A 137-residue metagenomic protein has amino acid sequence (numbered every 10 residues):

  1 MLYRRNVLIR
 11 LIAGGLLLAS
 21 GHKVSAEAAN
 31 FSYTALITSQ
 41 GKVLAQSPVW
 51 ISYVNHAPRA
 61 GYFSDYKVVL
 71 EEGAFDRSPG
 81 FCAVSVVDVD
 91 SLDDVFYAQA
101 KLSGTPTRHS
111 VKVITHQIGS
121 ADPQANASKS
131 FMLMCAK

Functional and structural regions predicted by a protein language model:
M1-R4: N-terminal secretory signal peptides that target proteins for export/translocation
V7-L8: N-terminal export leaders
L11, G15-L16: N-terminal soluble segments of membrane proteins
L17-V24: C-terminal segment of classical bacterial N-terminal signal peptides
S25-S78, V89-A100, T105-K137: Extracellular receptor-binding modules and their adjoining Ser/Thr/Gly/Asp/Asn-rich linkers
A83: Cysteine-dependent deubiquitinase/ubiquitin-like isopeptidase catalytic cores across multiple families
